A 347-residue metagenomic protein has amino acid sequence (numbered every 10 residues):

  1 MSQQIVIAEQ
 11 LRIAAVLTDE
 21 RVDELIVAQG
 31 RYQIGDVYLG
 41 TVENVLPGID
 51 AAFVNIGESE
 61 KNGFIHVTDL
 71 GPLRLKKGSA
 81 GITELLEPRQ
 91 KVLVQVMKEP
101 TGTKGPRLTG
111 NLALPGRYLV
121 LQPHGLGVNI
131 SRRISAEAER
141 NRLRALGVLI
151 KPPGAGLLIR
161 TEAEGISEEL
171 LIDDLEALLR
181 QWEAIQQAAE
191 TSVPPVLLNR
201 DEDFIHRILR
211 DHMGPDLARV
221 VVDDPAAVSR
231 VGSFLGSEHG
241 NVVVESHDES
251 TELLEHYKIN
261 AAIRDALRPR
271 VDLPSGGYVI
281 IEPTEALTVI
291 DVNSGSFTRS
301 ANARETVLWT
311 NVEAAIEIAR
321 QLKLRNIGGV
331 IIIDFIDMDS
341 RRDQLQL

Functional and structural regions predicted by a protein language model:
M1-L347: DE-rich acidic low-complexity regions and acidic surface loops
